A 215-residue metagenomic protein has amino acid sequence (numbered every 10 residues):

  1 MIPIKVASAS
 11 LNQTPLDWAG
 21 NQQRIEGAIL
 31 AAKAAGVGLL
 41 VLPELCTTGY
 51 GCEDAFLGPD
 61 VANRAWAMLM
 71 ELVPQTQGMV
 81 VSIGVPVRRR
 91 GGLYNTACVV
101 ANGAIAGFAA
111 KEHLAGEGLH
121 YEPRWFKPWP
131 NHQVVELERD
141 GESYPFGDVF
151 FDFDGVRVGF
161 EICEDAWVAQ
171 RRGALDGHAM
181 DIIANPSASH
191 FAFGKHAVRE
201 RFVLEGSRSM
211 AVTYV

Functional and structural regions predicted by a protein language model:
M1-V215: Enzyme catalytic cores with a strong preference for nitrogen-chemistry domains
